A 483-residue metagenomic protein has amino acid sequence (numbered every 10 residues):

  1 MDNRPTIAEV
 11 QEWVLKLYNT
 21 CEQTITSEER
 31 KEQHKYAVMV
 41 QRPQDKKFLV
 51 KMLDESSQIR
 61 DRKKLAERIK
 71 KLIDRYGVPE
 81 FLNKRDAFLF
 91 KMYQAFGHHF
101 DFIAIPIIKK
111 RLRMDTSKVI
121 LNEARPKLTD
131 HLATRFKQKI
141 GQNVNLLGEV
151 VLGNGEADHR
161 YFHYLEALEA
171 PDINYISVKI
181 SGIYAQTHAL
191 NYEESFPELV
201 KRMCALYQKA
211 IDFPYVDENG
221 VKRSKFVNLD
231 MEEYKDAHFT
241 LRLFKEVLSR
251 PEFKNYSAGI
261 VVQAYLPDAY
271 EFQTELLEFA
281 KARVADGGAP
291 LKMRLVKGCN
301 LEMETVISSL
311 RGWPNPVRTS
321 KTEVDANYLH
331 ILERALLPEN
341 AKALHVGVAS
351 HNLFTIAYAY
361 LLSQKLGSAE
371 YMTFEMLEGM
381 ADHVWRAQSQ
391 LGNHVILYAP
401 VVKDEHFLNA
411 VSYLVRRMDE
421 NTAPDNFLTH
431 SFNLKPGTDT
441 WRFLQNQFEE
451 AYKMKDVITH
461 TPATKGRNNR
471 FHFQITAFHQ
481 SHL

Functional and structural regions predicted by a protein language model:
M1-T476: Positively charged, amphipathic and often flexible ligand-engagement surfaces
Q480-L483: Short, intrinsically disordered, charge-balanced linker/junction segments flanking boundaries in proteins
